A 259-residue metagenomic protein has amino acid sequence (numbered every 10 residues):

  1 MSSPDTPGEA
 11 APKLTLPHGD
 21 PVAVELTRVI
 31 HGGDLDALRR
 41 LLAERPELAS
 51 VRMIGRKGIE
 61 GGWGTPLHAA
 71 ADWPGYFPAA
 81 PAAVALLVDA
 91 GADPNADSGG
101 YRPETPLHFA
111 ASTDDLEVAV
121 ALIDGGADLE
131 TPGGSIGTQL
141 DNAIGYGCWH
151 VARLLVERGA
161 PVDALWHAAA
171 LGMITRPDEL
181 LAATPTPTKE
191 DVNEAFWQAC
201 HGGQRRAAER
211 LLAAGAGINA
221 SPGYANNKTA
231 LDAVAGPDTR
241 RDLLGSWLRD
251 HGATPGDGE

Functional and structural regions predicted by a protein language model:
S2-A11, I144-H150, M173-L181: Repeat-mediated protein-protein interaction surfaces in helical alpha-solenoids
D5-G32: N-terminal leader/linker segments that initiate helical-solenoid repeat arrays
H18-R28, V51-P74, A96-F109, P132-N142 (+4 more regions): Ankyrin-repeat boundary/"N-cap" motif
A37-R40, R52, K57, T175-L180 (+1 more regions): Hydrophobic repeat-domain scaffold segments
R40-L48, A83-D93, V120-D128, R153-A160 (+3 more regions): Ankyrin repeat domain, specifically the short helix-to-loop turn at the C-terminus of the second helix of each repeat
A71-A82, T239-R241: Short coil/turn connectors between adjacent alpha-helices in alpha-solenoid helical repeat scaffolds
